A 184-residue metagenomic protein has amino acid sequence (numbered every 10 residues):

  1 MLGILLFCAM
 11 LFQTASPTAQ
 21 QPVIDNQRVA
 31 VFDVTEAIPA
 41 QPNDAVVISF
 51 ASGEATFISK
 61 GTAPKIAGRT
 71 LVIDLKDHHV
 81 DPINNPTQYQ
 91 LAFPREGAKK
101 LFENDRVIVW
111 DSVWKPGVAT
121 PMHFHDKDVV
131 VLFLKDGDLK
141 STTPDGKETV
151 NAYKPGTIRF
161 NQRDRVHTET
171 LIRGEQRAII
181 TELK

Functional and structural regions predicted by a protein language model:
L2-F12: Sec-dependent N-terminal signal peptides
A15-V80: Structured N-terminal alpha/beta-domain signature that marks small ligand/cofactor-binding or signaling modules
A37-A55, H125-D145: Glycine- and acidic-residue-biased ligand/ion/polar-headgroup-sensing regions
I38-P42, S112, T120-H125, T142 (+2 more regions): Short histidine-centered beta-strand/loop micro-motifs that create catalytic or ligand/metal-coordination sites
P42-A45, K60-H78, D136, Q162-K184: Ligand-binding loop in jelly-roll beta-barrel domains
F50-T62, K147-D164: Short acidic-glycine-tyrosine-enriched beta hairpin
I66-V109, V113: Surface-exposed beta-loop interaction hotspot
G97-T143: A charged, solvent-exposed segment within the mature domains of Sec-exported extracytoplasmic proteins
